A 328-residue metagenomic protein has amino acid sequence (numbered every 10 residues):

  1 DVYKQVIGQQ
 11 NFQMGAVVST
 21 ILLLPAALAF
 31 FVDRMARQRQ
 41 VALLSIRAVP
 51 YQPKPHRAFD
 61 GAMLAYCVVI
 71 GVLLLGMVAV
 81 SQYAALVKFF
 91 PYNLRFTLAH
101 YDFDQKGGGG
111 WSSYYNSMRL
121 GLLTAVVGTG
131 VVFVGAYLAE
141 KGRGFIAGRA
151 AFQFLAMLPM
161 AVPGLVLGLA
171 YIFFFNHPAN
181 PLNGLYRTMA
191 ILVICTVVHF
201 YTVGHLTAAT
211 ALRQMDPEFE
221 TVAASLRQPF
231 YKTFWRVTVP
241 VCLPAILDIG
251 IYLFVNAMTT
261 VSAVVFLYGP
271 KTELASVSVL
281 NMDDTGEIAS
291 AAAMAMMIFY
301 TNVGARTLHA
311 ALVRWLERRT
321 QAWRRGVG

Functional and structural regions predicted by a protein language model:
D1-L24, H56-F59, A85-F89, N93-S112 (+2 more regions): Interhelical loop and adjacent transmembrane-helix boundary motif in polytopic membrane transport permeases
A16-R57, F133-G144, A209-A224, Q228-W235 (+2 more regions): C-terminal transmembrane helix and the adjacent membrane-cytosol boundary/short C-terminal tail of inner/organellar
L23-F30, Y51-V80, R149-A156: N-terminal signal-anchor/first transmembrane alpha helix
V32, G76-A79, Y83-L86, G130-G135 (+4 more regions): Membrane-embedded alpha-helices of multi-pass transport/permease systems
R47-P55, V87-P91, R95-L98, F103 (+5 more regions): Membrane-interfacial helix termini and adjacent extracytoplasmic/periplasmic loops of multi-pass transporters
A65-L75, L158, V162, V198 (+4 more regions): Transmembrane alpha-helices
V69-I146, A151, L155: Phosphate-binding active sites in nucleotide-utilizing proteins
L74-F89, Y114-N116, G168-A179, C195 (+6 more regions): A structural signal for multi-pass alpha-helical bundles of membrane permease subunits that mediate small-molecule
